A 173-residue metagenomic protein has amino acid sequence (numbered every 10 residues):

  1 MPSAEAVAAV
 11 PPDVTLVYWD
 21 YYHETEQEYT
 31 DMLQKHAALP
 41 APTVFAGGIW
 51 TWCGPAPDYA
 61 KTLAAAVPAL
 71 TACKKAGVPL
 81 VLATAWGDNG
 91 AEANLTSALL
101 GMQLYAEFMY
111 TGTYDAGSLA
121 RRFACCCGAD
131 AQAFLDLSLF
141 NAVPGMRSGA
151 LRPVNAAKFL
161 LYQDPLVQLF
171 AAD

Functional and structural regions predicted by a protein language model:
M1-D173: Substrate-binding groove of N-acetylhexosamine-processing glycoside hydrolases
